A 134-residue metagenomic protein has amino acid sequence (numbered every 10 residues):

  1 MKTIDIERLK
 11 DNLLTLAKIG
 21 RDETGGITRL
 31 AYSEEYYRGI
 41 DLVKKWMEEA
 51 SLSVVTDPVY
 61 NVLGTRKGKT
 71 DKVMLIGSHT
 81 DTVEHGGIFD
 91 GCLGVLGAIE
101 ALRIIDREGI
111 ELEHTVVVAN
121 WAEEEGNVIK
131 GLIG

Functional and structural regions predicted by a protein language model:
T3-S33: N-terminal capping segment at the start of a domain
D5-N12, E35, G39-V43, A101 (+2 more regions): General structural feature for long, well-ordered alpha-helical segments within catalytic domains of soluble enzymes
D11-D22, G39, R66-K67, K72-M74: N-terminal glycine-rich anion-binding loops that anchor highly charged ligand groups
L14-R21, E48, L52, I104-I110: Generic secondary-structure signature for well-ordered alpha-helical cores
R21-R66: A non-catalytic alpha/beta surface segment that caps or lines the substrate-entry region of metallo-dependent hydrolase
A50, V62-L93, A98: Catalytic-core environment of secreted peptidases
V54-P58, I76-S78, V118-N120: General beta-strand structural signal in soluble alpha/beta enzymes
V83, L93-G134: Acidic/histidine-rich catalytic neighborhood of metal-dependent amide-processing enzymes
